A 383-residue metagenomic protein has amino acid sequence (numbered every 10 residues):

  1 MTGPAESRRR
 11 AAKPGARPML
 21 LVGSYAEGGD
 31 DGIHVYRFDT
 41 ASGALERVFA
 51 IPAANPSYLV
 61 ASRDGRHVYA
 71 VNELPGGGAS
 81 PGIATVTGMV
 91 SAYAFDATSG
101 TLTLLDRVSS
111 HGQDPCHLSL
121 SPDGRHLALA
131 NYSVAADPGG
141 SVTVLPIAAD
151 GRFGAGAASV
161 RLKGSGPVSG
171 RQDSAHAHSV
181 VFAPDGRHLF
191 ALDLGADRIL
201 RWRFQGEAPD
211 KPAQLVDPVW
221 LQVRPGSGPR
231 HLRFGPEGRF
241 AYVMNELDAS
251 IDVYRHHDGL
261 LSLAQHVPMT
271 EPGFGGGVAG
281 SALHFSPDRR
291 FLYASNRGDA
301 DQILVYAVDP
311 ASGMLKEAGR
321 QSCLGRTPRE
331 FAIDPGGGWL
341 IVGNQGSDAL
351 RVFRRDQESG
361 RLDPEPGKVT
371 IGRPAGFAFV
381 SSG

Functional and structural regions predicted by a protein language model:
G15, A53-R63, Q113-P122, V134 (+5 more regions): Beta-rich, blade/repeat-based domains predominating in secreted/periplasmic proteins but also intracellular
A26-D31, G77-G88, V134-G140, L192-G195 (+3 more regions): Short, solvent-exposed loop/turn segments at conserved positions within beta-propeller repeat blades
R37-G43, Y93-G100, V144-G154, W202-A213 (+3 more regions): Short loop/turn segments immediately following beta-strands, especially the blade-tip and inter-blade linker loops
E46-I51, T103-V108, A158, G164-R171 (+4 more regions): A short beta-strand motif characteristic of beta-propeller blades
R47-G124: Blade-loop segments of beta-propeller domains
T101-S179: Asp-box/WD-like beta-propeller blade repeats and closely related beta-sheet repeat scaffolds
Q345-R351, D363-G383: Blade-level signature of beta-propeller repeat domains, shared across WD40, Kelch, NHL, RCC1 and BNR/Asp-box propellers
